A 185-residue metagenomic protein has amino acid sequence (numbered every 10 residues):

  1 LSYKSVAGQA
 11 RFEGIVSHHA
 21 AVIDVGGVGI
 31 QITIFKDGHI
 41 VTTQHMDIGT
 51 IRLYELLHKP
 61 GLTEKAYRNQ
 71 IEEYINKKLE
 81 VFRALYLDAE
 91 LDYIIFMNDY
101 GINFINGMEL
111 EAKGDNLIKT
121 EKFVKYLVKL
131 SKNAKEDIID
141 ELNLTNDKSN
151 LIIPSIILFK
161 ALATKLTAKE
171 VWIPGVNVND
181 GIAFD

Functional and structural regions predicted by a protein language model:
L1-H19, I34-K36, T42-D185: Helical "lid/coupling" subdomains associated with nucleotide-phosphate turnover
D24: Conserved catalytic-loop position in the HRD/HxD motif
G29: Active-site-adjacent helix-turn-beta-strand microarchitecture at beta-sheet edges that either contains or buttresses
